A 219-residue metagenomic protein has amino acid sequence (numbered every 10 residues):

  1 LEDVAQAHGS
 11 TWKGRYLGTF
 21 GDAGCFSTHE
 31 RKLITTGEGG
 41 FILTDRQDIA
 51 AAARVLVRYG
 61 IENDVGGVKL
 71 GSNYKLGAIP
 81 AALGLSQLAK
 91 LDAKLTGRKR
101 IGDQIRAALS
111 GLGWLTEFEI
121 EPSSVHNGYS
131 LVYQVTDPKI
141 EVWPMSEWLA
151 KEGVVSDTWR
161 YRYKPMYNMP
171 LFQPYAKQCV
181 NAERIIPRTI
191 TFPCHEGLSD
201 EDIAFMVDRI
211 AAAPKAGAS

Functional and structural regions predicted by a protein language model:
L1-E2, F26, T44, T158: Hydrophobic residues in well-ordered beta-strands that form the structural core
L1-G14, R46: Catalytic PLP-binding core of fold-type I/II PLP enzymes
E2-V4, T28, E119, C194: A cross-domain feature marking catalytic cores of carbohydrate-active enzymes and several ubiquitous metabolic/repair
H8, L17, T28, I34 (+2 more regions): Short clusters of hydrophobic/aromatic residues that line enzyme substrate/ligand-binding pockets
T11, Q47-S219: PLP-dependent aminotransferase class I/II
Y16-G18, D208-R209: Glycine-rich, phosphate-binding/catalytic loops in enzymes
T19-L56, A78-A81: Active-site PLP attachment segment
